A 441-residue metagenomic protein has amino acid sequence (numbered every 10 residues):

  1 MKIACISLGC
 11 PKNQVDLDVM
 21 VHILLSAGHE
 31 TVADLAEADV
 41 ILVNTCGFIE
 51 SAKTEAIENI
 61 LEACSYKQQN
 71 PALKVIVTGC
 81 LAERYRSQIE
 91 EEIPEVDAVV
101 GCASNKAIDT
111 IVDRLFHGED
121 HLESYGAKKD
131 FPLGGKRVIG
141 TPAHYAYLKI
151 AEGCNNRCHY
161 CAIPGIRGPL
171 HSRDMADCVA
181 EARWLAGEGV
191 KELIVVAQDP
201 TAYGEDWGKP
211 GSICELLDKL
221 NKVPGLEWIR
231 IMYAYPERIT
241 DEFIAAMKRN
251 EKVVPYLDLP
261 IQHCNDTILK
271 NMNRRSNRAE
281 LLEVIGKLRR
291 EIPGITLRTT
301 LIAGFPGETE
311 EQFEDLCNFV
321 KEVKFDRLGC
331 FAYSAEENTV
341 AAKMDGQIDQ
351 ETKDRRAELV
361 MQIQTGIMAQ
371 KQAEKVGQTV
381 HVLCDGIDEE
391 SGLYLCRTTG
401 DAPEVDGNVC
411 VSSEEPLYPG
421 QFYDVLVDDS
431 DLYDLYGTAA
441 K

Functional and structural regions predicted by a protein language model:
M1-Y203, E242, L257, A279-R290 (+3 more regions): Proteins enriched for Cys/Gly/acidic motifs involved in redox and nucleic-acid/cofactor modification
C10, G204-G225, M272, A335-G366: Radical SAM enzyme [4Fe-4S]-AdoMet core and its adjacent flexible, acidic and glycine-rich loops/tails across
V75-G79, R84, I89, G187-E311 (+1 more regions): Conserved SAM/AdoMet-binding glycine-rich loop
I93-P94, F116-G118, G211-I213, M247-K248 (+2 more regions): Short, hinge-like loop/turn segments at secondary-structure boundaries
D97, K191, E227, D326 (+1 more regions): Short acidic/polar active-site loop segments enriched in Thr and Asp
C178, V195, I231, L259 (+6 more regions): Conserved, mostly hydrophobic/aromatic
A197, Y233, I261-H263, T299-A303 (+6 more regions): Active-site proximal loops enriched in glycine and acidic residues that flank catalytic Cys/His/Asp and coordinate
K343-K441: Terminal RNA-binding accessory module
